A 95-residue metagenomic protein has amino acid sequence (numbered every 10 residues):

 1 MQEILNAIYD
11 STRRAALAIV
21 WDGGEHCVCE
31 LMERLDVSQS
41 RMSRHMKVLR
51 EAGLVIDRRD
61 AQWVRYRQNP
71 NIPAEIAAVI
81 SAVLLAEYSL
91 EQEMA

Functional and structural regions predicted by a protein language model:
M1, D22, P70-A95: Amphipathic alpha-helical dimerization/coiled-coil segments that flank or bridge DNA-binding/regulatory modules
Q2-S40, D60-I72: N-terminal helix-turn-helix DNA-binding core of bacterial DNA-binding proteins
V20, R44-K47, E91: Generic helix-packing signal
E33, R44, R50-E51: Alpha-helical residues within the helix-turn-helix
R41-R44, L84: Short alpha-helical linear motifs
